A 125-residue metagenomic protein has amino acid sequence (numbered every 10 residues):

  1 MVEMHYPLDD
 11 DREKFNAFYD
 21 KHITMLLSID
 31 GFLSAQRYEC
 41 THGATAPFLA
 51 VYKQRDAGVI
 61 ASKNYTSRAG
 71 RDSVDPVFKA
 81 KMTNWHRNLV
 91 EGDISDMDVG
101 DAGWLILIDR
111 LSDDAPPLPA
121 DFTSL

Functional and structural regions predicted by a protein language model:
M1-L125: Macromolecular interaction modules
